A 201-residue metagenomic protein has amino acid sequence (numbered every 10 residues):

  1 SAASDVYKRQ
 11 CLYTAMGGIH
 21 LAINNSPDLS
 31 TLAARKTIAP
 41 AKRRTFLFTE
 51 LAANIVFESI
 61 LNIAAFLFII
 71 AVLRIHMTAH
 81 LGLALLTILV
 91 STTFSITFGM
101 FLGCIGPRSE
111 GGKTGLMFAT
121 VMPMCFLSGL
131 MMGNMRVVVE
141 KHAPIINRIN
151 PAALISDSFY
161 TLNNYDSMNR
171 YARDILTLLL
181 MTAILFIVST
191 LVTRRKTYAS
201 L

Functional and structural regions predicted by a protein language model:
A2-Y7: Short, small-residue-biased leader/transition segments that mark boundaries at the very start of proteins
L12-G17, T49-E50, A79-T87: Short alpha-helical transmembrane interface motifs in multi-pass membrane proteins
G18-A39, R43: Transmembrane helix boundary and interhelical loop/hinge segments in multi-pass membrane proteins
I38-A39, R44, K196-L201: Hydrophobic transmembrane alpha-helices and immediately adjacent juxtamembrane helices of multi-pass inner-membrane
K42-I69, A84-L85, L89, T93 (+1 more regions): Selective transmembrane-helix segments that form parts of the transport pathway or gating/packing helices in multipass
I70-T78: Membrane-interface helix termini and inter-helical loops of multi-pass transporters
A79-L201: Membrane-spanning alpha-helical segments of multipass transporters and channels
